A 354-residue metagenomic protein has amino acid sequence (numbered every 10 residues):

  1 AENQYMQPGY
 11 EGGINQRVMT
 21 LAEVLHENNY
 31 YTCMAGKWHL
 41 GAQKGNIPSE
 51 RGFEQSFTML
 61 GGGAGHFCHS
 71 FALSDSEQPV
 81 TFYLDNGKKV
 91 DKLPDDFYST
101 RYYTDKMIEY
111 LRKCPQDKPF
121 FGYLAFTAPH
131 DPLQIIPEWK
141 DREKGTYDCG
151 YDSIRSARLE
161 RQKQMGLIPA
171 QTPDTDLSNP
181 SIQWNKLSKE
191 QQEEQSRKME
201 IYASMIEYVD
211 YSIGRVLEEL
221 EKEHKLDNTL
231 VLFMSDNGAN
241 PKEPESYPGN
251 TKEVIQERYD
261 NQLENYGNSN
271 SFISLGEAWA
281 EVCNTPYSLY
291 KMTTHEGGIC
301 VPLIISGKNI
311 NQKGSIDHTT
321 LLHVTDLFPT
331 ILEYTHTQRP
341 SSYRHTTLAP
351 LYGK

Functional and structural regions predicted by a protein language model:
A1-K354: Formylglycine-dependent sulfatase
